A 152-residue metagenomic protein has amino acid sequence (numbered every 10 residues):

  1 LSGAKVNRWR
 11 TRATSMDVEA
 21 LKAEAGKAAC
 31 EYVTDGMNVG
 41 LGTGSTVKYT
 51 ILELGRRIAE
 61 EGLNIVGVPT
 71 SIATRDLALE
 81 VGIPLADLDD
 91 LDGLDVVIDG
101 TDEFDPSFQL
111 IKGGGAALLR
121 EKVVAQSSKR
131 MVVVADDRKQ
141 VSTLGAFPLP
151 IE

Functional and structural regions predicted by a protein language model:
W9-R12, D17-E24, I72-E152: Conserved phosphate- and dinucleotide-binding cores of soluble alpha/beta proteins, encompassing both enzyme active
Y32-M37: Short helix-loop-beta connector
G40, V66-V68: Conserved SAM-binding loop
G40-T46: Glycine-rich beta-strand-to-loop/alpha-helix junction loops that act as flexible
L54-I58: Active-site catalytic pocket residues across diverse enzymes, especially alpha/beta-hydrolases
E61-I65, S128-R130: A short helix->loop->beta-strand "cap" motif at the edges of active sites that frequently abuts
